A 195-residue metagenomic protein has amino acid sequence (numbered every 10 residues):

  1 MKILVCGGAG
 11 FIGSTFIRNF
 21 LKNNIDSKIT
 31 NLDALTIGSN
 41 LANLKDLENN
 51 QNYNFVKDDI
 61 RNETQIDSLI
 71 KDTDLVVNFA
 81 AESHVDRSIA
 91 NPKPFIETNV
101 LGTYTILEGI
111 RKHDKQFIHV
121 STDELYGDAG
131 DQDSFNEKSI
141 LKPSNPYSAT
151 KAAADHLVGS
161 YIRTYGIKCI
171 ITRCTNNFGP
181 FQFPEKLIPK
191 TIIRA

Functional and structural regions predicted by a protein language model:
M1-N177: N-terminal Rossmann-like NAD(P)+-binding domain of SDR-like oxidoreductases, especially those catalyzing
R163, P189-A195: Alpha-helical substrate-binding/gating segment
F178-E185: Substrate-binding strand-loop-helix patch in Rossmann-like NAD(P)-dependent oxidoreductase/epimerase domains
